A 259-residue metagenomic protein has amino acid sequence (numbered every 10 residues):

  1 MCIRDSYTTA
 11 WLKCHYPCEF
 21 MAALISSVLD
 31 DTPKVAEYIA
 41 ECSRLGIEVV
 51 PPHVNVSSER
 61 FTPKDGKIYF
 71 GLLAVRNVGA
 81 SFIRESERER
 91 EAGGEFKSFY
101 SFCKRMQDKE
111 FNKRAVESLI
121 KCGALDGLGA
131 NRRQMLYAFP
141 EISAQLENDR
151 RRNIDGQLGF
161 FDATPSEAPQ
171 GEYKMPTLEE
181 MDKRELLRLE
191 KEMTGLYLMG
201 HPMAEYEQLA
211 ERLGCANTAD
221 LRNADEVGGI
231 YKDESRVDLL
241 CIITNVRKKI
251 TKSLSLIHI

Functional and structural regions predicted by a protein language model:
R4-L256: Noncatalytic, beta-rich nucleic-acid-contacting surfaces in large DNA/RNA-processing enzymes
